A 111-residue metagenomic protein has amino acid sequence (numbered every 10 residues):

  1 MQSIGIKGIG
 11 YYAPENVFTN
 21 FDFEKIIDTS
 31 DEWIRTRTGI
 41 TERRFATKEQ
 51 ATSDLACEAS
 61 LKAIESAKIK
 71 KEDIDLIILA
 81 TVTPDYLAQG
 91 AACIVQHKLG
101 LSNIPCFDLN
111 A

Functional and structural regions predicted by a protein language model:
M1-D75, H97-G100: Conserved "HGTGT" condensation-loop signature of ketosynthase/thiolase-family condensing enzymes that catalyze
K7-G10, A80, N110: Short beta-strand segments
T47, T81-V82: N-terminal transmembrane alpha-helices
K48-T52, C106-A111: Active-site nucleophile and cofactor-binding loops and adjacent substrate-binding regions of central metabolic enzymes
E72, Y86-Q89, N103-C106: Short, flexible active-site-proximal loops enriched in glycine and acidic residues
D75-T81: Short glycine-rich or small-residue beta-strand-to-loop segments that form or flank ligand, phosphate, metal/Fe-S
T83, L87-K98: Short Gly/Thr/Asp-enriched flexible loops that form oxyanion-binding sites at enzyme active sites
C93, G100-N110: A glycine-rich phosphate/pyrophosphate-binding beta-strand-loop-alpha-helix module
